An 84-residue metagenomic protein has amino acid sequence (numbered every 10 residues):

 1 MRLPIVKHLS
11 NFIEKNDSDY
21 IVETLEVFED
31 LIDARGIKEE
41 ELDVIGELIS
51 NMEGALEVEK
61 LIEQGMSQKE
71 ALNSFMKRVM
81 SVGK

Functional and structural regions predicted by a protein language model:
M1-K84: C-terminal alpha-helical interaction appendages
